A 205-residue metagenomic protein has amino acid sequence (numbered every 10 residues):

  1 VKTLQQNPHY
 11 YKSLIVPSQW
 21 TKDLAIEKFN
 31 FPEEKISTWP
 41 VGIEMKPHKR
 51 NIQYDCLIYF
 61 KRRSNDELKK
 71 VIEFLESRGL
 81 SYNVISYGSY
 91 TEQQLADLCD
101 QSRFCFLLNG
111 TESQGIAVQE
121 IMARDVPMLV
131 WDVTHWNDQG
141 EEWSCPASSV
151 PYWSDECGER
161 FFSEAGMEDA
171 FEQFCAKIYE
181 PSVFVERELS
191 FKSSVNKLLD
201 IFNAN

Functional and structural regions predicted by a protein language model:
K2, Y11-E34, D66-K70: A short, active-site helix/loop in glycosyltransferases that binds the activated sugar's phosphate group
K2-T3, Q93-L95, G166: Short acidic active-site motifs
L24-E27, T38-L95: Conserved catalytic-core segment of nucleotide-activated headgroup transferases in glycan assembly
D97-S102: Short alpha-helical donor nucleotide-sugar binding micro-motif in glycosyltransferases
C105-F106: A short hydrophobic beta-strand element within the catalytic core of glycosyltransferases that build diverse glycans
G110: Aromatic "clamp/platform" in nucleotide-sugar-dependent glycosyltransferases that forms part of the donor/acceptor
Q114-E188: Catalytic binding pocket for nucleotide-activated donors in carbohydrate/polymer assembly enzymes
E172-Q173, R187-N205: C-terminal alpha-helical cap of glycosyltransferases
